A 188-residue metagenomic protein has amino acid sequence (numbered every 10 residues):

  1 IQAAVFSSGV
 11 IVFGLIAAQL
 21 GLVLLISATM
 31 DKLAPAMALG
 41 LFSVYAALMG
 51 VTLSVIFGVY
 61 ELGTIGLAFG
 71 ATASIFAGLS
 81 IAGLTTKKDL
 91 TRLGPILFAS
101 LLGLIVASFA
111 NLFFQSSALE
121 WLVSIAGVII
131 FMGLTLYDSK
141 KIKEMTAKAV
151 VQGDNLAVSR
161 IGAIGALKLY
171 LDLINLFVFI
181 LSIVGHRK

Functional and structural regions predicted by a protein language model:
I1-K188: A hydrophobic alpha-helical transmembrane-helix feature that marks the membrane cores and membrane-interface segments
